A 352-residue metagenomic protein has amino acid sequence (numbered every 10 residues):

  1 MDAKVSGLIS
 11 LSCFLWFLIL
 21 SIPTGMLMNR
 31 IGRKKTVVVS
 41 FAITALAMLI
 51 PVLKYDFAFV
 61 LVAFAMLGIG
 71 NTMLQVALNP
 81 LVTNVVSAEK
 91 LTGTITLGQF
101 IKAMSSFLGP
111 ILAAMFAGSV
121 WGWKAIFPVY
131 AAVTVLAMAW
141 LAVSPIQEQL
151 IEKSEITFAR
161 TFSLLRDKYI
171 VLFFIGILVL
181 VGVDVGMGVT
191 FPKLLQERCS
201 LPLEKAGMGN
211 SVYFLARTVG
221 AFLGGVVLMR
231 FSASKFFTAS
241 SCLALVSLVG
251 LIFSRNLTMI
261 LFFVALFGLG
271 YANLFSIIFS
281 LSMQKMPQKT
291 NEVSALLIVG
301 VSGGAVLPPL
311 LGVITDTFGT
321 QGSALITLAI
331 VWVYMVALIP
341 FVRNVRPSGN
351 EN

Functional and structural regions predicted by a protein language model:
L11-G25, S211-L223: Central cavity-lining transmembrane alpha-helices of secondary-active solute carriers, predominantly the Major
I19-A58: Conserved MFS/SLC helix-loop-helix module at the cytosolic interface between two early adjacent transmembrane helices
G32, L53-A58, S232, S254-R255 (+1 more regions): Helix-breaking motifs and short loop linkers at transmembrane-helix boundaries and internal kinks in secondary membrane
K35-L49, K235-G250: Structural signature of the two symmetry-related core transmembrane helices
A63-F100: Cytoplasmic helix-loop-helix junction between adjacent transmembrane helices in 12-TM secondary transporters
T92-I111, I298-P308: Glycine-rich segments within core transmembrane alpha-helices of 12-TM secondary carriers
L97-I146: Helix-loop-helix hairpin linking two adjacent transmembrane segments in secondary transporters
D167-S211, T218-A221: Extracytoplasmic gate region of multi-pass secondary transporters
